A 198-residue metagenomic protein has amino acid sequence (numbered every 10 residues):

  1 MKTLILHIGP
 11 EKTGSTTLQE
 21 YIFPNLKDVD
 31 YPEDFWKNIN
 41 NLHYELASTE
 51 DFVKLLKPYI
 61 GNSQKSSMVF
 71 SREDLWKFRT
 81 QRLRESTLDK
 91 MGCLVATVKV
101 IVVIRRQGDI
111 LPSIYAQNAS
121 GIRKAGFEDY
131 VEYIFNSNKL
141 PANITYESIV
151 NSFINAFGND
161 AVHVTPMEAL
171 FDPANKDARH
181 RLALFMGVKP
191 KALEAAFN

Functional and structural regions predicted by a protein language model:
M1-F78, G121: PAPS-dependent sulfotransferase catalytic core
F52-L56, L83-K90: Short alpha-helical segments and helix-capping/turn motifs at coil-helix boundaries
Q81, L88-F197: PAPS-dependent sulfotransferase catalytic domain
